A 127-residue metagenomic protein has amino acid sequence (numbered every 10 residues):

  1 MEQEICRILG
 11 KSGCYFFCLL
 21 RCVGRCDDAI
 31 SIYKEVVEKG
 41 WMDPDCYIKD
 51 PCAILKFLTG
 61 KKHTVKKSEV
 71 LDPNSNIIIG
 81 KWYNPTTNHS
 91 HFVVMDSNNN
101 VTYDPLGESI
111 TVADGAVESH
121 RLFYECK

Functional and structural regions predicted by a protein language model:
M1-D43: Active-site-adjacent structural segments surrounding the nucleophilic cysteine of cysteine proteases and isopeptidases
Q3, W41-M42, T59-V65, A116-E118: Short glycine-aromatic motifs
C6-G10, R21, A53, T87-N88 (+1 more regions): Active-site-adjacent structural elements in enzyme catalytic domains
R21-G24, L58, V93-D96: Alpha-helix C-terminal capping segments
K39-K61: Acidic, glycine-rich loop-and-strand cores that form catalytic or ligand-binding grooves in diverse globular domains
K62-Y103: Active-site-adjacent substructure of cysteine-protease-like catalytic cores
D72-N74, D96-K127: Noncatalytic regulatory segments and standalone regulatory/sensor domains
